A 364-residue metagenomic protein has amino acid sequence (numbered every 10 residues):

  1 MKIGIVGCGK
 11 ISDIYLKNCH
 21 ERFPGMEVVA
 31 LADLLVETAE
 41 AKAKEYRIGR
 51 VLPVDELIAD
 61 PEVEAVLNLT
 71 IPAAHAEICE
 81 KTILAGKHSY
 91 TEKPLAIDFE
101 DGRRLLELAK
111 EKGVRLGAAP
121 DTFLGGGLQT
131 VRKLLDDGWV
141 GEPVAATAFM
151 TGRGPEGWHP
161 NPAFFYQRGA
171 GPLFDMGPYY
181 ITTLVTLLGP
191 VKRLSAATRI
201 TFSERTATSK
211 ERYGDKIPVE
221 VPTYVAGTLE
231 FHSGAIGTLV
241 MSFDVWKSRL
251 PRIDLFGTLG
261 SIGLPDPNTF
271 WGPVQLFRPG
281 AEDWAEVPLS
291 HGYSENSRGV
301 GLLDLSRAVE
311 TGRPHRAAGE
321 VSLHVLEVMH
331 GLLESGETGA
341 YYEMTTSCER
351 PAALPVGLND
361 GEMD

Functional and structural regions predicted by a protein language model:
M1-Y46: N-terminal Rossmann-like dinucleotide-binding module
I14, H291-L302: Active-site loop of classical SDR/Rossmann-like NAD(P)-dependent oxidoreductases, centered on the catalytic Tyr-X3-Lys
E27-V28, A285-S290, R307-V325: Glycine- and charged-residue-rich phosphate/anionic-cofactor binding loop of Rossmann-like
G49-P61: Short acidic low-complexity segments
A65, I71-F123, G138: Beta-strand-loop-alpha-helix segment that lines the small-molecule cofactor/substrate pocket of alpha/beta enzymes
V114, G141-A145, S335-D364: C-terminal capping/lid region of NAD(P)-dependent oxidoreductase domains
T122-P218, G339: Predominantly a Rossmann-like dinucleotide-binding segment in NAD(P)-dependent oxidoreductases
T182-F270, G299-R313, G331-L332, C348-D364: Contiguous beta-strand/loop segments that form the cofactor/metal-binding neighborhood of enzyme cores
